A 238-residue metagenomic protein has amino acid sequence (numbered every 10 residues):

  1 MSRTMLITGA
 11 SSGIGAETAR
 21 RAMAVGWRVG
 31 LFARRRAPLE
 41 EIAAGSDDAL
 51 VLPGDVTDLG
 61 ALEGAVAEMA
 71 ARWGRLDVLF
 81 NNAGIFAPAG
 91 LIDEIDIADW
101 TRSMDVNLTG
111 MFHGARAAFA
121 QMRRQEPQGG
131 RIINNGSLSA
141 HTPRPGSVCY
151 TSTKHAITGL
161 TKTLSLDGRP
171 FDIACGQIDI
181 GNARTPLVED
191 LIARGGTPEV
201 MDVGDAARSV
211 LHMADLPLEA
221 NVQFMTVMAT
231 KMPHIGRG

Functional and structural regions predicted by a protein language model:
S11-S12: Conserved glycine-rich cofactor-binding loop
V25-E41: Conserved glycine-rich Rossmann-like NAD(P)H-binding loop of the short-chain dehydrogenase/reductase
P53-G64, I97: The beta1-alpha1 cofactor-binding region of Rossmann-like NAD(H)/NADP(H)-dependent oxidoreductases
G90-I92, D99-T101: Substrate-binding pocket helix/loop in short-chain dehydrogenase/reductase
A115, T153: Active-site helix of classical SDR
S137: Residue(s) in the substrate-gating loop at a strand-loop-helix junction that position the organic substrate next
I173, Q177-I178, A193-I235: C-terminal helical subdomain
